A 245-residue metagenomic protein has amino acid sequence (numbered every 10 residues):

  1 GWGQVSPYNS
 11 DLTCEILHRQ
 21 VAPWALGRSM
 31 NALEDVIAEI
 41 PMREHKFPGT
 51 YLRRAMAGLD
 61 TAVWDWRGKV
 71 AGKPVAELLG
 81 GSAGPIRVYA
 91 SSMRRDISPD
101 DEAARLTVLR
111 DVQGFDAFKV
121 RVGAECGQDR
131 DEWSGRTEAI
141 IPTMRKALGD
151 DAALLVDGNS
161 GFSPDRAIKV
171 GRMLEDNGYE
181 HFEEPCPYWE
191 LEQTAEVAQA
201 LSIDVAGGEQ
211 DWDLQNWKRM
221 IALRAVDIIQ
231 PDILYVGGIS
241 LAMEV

Functional and structural regions predicted by a protein language model:
G1-V70: Metal- or metallocofactor-binding catalytic centers and their adjacent structured scaffolds across diverse enzyme
G27, K73, I203: Short glycine/serine/threonine/alanine-rich loop segments
N31-D35, V75-L78, D151, E184-Y188: Flexible, glycine/charged-enriched surface loops at secondary-structure junctions
D60-D96: Glycine-rich, aromatic-flanked loop segments that form ligand/cofactor-binding clefts across common enzyme folds
T61, W66, V120, G158-N159 (+3 more regions): Generic detector of well-ordered alpha-helical packing
P85-L201: Metal-dependent enolase-superfamily TIM-barrel catalytic cores that perform enediolate-based chemistry
W189-V245: Catalytic alpha/beta core domains of metabolic enzymes, predominantly
